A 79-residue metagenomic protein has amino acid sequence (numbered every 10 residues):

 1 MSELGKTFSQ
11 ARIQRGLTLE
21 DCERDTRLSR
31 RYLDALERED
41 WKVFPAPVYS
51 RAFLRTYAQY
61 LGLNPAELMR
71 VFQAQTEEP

Functional and structural regions predicted by a protein language model:
M1-P79: Cytosolic/nucleoplasmic/matrix-facing N-terminal domains/tails of membrane-anchored or organelle-targeted proteins
